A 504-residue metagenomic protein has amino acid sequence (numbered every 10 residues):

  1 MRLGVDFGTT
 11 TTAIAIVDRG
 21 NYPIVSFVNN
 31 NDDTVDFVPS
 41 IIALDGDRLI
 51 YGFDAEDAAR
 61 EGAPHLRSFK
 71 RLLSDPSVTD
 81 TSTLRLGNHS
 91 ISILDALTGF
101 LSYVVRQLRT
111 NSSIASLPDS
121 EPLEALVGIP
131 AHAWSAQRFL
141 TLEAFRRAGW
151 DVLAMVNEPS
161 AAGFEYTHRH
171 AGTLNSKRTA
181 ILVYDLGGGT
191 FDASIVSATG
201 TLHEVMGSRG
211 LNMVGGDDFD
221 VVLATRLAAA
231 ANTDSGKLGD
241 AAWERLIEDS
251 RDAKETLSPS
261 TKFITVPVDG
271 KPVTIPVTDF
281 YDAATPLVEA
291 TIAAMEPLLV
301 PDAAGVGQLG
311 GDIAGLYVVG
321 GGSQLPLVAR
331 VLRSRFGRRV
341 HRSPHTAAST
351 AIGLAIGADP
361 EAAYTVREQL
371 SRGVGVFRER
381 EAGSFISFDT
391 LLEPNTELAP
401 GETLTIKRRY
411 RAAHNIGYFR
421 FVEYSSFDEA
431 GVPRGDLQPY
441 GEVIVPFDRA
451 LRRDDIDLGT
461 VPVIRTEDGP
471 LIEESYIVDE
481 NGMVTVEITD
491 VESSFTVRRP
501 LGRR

Functional and structural regions predicted by a protein language model:
M1, M155-Y184, A348-T365: Conserved phosphate-binding catalytic cores of ATP/NTP-utilizing and phosphoryl-transfer enzymes
M1-P23, H170-M206, S250, P470-V491: Gly/Thr-rich phosphate-binding beta-strand-loop-beta motif of the actin/hexokinase/Hsp70
G20-L153, N157, V221-F263, V422-E429 (+1 more regions): Phosphate-binding loop and its immediate beta->loop->alpha context in nucleotide/phosphate-handling enzymes
V28-D33, A154-S160, V214, H341-T350: Active-site nucleophile and cofactor-binding loops and adjacent substrate-binding regions of central metabolic enzymes
F37-D47, E61, A198-A241, T278-A294 (+1 more regions): Glycine-rich phosphate-binding loop plus the immediately following alpha-helix
L84-T110, P267-P301, L404, R411 (+2 more regions): Adenine-nucleotide phosphate-binding core of ATP-dependent small-molecule kinases
D151, T365-R504: Acidic low-complexity intrinsically disordered segments
A228-N232, L257-E368, K407, T466-L471: Helical "lid/coupling" subdomains associated with nucleotide-phosphate turnover
